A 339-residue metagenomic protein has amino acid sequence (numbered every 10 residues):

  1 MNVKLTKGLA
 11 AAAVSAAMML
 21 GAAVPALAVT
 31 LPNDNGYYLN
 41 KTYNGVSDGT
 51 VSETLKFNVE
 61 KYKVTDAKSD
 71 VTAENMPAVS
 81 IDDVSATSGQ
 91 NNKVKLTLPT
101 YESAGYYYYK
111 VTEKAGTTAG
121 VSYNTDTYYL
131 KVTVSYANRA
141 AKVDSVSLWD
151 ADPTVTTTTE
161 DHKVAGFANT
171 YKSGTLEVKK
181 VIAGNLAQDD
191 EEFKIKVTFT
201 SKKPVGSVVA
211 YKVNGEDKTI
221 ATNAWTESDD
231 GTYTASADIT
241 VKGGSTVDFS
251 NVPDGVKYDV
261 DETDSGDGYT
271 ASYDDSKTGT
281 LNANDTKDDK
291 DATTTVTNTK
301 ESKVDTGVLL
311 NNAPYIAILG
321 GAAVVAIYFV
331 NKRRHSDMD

Functional and structural regions predicted by a protein language model:
N2-D339: Solvent-exposed loop/turn and edge beta-strand elements of beta-rich ligand-binding domains
